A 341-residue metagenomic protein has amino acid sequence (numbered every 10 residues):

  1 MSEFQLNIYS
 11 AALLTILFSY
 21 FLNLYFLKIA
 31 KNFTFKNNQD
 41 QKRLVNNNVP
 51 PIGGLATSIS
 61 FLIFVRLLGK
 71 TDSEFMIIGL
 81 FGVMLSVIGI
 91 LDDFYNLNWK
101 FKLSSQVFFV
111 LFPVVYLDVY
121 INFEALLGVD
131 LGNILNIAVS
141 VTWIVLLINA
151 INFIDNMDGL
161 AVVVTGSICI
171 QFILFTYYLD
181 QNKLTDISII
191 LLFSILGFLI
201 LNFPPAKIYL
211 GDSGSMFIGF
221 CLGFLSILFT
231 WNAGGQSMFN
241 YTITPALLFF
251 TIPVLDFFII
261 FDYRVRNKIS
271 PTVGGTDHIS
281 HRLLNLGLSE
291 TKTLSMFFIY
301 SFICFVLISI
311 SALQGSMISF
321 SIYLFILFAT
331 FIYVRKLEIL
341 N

Functional and structural regions predicted by a protein language model:
S2-L27, T34, T57-V87, A161-L286 (+1 more regions): Alpha-helical transmembrane segments
N38-P50, H281: Juxtamembrane helix-capping/reentrant segments at transmembrane boundaries
I63-S73, L91-L97, V114-V129, I154: Transmembrane alpha-helix boundary signature
I78-Q106: Hydrophobic alpha-helical hairpins/lids featuring a short glycine-rich hinge
V83-M84, F109-Y120, V139-N149, T165-Q171: Membrane-embedded alpha-helical core segments of multi-pass
G89-D92, L147-D155, L199-I208: Transmembrane alpha-helix interface/packing and boundary motifs in multi-pass membrane proteins, characterized by
Y95, L146-I168, S215-M216: Short acidic, Gly/Ser-rich segments with clustered Asp/Glu that frequently serve as metal-coordination loops in enzyme
